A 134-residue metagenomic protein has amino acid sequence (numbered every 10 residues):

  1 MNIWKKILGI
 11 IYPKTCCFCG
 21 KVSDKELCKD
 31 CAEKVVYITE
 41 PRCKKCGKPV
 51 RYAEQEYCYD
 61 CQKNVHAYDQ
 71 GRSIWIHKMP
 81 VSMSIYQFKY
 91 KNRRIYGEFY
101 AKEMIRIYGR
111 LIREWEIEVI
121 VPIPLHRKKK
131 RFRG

Functional and structural regions predicted by a protein language model:
M1-G134: Glycine-rich phosphate/pyrophosphate-handling loop used in enzymes and phosphotransfer proteins
